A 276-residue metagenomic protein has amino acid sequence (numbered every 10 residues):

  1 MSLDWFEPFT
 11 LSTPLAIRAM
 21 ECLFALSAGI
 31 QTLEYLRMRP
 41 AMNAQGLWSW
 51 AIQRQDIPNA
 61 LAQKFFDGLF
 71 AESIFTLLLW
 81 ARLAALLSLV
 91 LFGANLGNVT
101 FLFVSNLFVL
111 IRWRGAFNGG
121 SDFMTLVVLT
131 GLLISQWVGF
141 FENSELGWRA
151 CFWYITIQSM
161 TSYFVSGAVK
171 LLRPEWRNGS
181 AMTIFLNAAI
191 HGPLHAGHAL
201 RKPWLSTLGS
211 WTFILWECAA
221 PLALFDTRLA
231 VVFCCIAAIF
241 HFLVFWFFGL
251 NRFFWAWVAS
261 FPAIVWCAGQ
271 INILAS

Functional and structural regions predicted by a protein language model:
M1-S276: Alpha-helical membrane-anchoring segments
